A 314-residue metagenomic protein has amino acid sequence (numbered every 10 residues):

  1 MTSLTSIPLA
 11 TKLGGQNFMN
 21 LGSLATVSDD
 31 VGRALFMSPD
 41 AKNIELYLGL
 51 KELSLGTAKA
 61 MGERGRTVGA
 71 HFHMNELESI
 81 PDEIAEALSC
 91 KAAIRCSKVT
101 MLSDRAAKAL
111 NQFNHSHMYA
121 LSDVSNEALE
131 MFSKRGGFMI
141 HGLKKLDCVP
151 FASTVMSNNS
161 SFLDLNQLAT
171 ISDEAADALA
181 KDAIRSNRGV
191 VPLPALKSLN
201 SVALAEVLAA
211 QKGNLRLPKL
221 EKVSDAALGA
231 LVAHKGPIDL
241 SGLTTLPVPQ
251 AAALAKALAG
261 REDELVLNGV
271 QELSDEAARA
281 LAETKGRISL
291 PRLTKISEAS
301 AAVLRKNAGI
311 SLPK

Functional and structural regions predicted by a protein language model:
M1-L4, G15-V27, M37-L53, E63-I80 (+10 more regions): Concave beta-strand-loop units of leucine-rich repeat
T5-P8, A60: Intrinsically disordered, low-complexity repeat segments enriched in small/polar residues
A10, G32, A58, P81 (+12 more regions): The feature encodes a structural signal of leucine-rich repeats
